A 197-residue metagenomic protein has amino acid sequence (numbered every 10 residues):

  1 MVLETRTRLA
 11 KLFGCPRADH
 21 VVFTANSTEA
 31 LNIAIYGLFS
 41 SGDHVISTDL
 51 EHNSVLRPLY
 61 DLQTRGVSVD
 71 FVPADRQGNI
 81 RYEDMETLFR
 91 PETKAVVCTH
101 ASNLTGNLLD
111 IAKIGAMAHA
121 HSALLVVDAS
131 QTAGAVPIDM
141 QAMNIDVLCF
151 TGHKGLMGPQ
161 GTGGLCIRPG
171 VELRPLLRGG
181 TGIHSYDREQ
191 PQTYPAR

Functional and structural regions predicted by a protein language model:
M1-R197: Pyridoxal 5′-phosphate
